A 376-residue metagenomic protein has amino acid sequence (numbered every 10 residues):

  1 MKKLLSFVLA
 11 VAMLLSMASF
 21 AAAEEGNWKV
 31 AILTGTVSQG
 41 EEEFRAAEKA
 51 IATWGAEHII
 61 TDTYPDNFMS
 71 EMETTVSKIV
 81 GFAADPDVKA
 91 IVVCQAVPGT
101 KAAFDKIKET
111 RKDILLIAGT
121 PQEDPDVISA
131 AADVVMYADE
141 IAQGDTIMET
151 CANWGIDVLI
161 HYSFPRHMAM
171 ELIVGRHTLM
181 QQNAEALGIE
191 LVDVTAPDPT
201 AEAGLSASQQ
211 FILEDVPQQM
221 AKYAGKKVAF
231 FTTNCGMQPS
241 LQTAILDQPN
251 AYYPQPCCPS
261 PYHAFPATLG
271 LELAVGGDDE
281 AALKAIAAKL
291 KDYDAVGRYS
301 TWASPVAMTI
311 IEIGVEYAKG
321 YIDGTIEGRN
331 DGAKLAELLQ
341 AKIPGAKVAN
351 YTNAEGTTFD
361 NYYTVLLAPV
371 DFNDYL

Functional and structural regions predicted by a protein language model:
N27-S77, V92-P98, I173: Extracytoplasmic "Venus flytrap"
V30-T34, P86-V97, I114-G119, I160-Y162 (+3 more regions): Periplasmic-binding protein-like
A47, D139-D193, A318, K334-Q340: An alpha-beta-alpha
M72-K89, K106, A207-K226: Short, well-structured alpha-helical segments in soluble
K106-E140: Flexible loop/hinge segments that line or gate small-molecule binding clefts
D133-H161, G175, F211-E214, A281-K291 (+1 more regions): Hydrophobic alpha-helical segments within soluble ligand-binding/sensing domains
M180-V192, P239-D323: Extracellular/periplasmic periplasmic-binding protein-like sensory domains
A282-L376: Hinge/cleft segment of the Venus flytrap/periplasmic-binding protein
